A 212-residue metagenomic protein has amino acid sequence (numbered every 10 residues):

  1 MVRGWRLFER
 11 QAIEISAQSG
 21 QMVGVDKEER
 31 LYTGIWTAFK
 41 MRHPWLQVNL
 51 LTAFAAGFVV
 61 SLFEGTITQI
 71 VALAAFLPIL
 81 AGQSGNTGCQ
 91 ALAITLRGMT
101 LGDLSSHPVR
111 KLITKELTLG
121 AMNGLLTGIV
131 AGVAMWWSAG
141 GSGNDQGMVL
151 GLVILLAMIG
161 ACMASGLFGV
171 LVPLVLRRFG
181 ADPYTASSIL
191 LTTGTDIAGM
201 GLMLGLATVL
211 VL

Functional and structural regions predicted by a protein language model:
M1-L77: Cytosolic regulatory modules rich in charged/polar residues
H43, G88, D182, D196: Residue-level signature of catalytic and energy-coupling elements of molecular machines, predominantly ATP/GTP-dependent
W45-A53, G57, F76, L80 (+15 more regions): Alpha-helical transmembrane segments in multi-pass membrane proteins
L62-L77, S142-V153, P183-Y184: Membrane-water interface of transmembrane alpha-helices in multipass transporters/channels
L62-T66, M135-G143, V172-G180, L204-L212: Transmembrane helix-loop junctions at the membrane interface of multipass transporters and ion channels
A75, C89-T100, L171-R177, S188-I189 (+1 more regions): Re-entrant/interfacial helical elements at transmembrane boundaries that shape and gate the permeation pathway
G98-P108, R178-T185: Juxtamembrane helix-boundary/capping and inter-helix hinge elements in multi-pass membrane proteins
L104-T118, S188: Membrane-interface alpha-helices at helix entry/exit sites of multi-pass transporters
